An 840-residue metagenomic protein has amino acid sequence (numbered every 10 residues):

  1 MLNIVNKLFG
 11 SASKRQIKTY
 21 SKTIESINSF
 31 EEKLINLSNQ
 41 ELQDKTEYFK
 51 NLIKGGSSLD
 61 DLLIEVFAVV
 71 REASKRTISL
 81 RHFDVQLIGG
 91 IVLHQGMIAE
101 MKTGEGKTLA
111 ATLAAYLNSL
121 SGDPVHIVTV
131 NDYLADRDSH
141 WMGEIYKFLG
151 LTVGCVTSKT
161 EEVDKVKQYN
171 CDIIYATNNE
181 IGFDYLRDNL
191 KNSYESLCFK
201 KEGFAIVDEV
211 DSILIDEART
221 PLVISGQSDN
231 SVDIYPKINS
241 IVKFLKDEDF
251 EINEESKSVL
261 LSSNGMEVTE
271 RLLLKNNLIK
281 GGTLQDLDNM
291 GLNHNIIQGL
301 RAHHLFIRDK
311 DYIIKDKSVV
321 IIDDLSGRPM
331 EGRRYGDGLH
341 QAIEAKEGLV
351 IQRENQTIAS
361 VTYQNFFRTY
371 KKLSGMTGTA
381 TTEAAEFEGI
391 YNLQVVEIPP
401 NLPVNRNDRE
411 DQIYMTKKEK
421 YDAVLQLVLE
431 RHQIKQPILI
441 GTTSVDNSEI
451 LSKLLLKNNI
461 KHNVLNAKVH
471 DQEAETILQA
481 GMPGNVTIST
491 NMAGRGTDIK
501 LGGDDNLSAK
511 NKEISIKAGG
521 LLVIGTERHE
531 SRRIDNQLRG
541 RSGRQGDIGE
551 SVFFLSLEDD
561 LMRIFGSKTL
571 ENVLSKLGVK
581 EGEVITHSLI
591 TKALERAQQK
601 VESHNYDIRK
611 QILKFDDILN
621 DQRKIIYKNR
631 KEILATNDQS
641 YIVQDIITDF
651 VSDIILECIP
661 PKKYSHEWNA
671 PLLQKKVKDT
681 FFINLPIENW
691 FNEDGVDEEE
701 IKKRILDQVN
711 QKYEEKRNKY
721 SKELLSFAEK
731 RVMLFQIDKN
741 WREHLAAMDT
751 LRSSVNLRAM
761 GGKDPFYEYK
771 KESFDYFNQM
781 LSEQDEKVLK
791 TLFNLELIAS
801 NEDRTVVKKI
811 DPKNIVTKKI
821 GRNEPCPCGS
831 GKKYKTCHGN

Functional and structural regions predicted by a protein language model:
M1-G578, Y627-K628, D649: Conserved P-loop NTPase motor core
K54-S58, T160-E161, G282, V469 (+7 more regions): Alpha-helix capping and helix-coil boundary motifs
E105, K832-K833: ATP-binding Walker
I313, K317-V320, S326-R333, Q545-G546 (+3 more regions): Extended, charged helical/alpha-beta scaffold domains that provide interaction surfaces
G484, K835-G839: C-terminal non-catalytic interaction appendages of large macromolecular assemblies
G821-N823: Short coil/loop residues immediately preceding or within conserved phosphate-binding loops of NTP-utilizing enzyme
C826: Short cysteine-rich clusters marking metal-coordination/redox-active sites
